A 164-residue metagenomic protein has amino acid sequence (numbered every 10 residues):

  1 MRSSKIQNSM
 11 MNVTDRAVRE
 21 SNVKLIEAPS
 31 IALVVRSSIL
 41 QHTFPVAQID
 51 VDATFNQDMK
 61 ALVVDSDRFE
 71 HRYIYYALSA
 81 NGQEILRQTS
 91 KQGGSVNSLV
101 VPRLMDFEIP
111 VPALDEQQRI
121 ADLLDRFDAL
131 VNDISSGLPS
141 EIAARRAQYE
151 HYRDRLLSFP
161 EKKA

Functional and structural regions predicted by a protein language model:
M1-A164: Charged, alpha-helix-forming regions
